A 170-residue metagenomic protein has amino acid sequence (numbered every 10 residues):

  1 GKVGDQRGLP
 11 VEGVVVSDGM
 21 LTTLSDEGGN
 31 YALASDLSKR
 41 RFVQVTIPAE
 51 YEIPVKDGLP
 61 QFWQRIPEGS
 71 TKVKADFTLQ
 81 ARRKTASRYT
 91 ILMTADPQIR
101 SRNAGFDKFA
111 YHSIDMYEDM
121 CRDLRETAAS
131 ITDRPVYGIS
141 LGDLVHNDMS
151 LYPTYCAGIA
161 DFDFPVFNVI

Functional and structural regions predicted by a protein language model:
G1-D5, G29, F77: A short, amphipathic beta-strand motif
V3-D5, S25, I66: Hydrophobic alpha-helical segments, especially N-terminal targeting/anchoring helices
R7, E50-T154: N-terminal active-site segment of His-dependent metallophosphoesterases
P10-D36: Short, acidic Ser/Thr/Gly-rich low-complexity loop/linker segments typical of extracellular and cell-surface proteins
V11-V15, R40-F42, R88: Exposed beta-strand and adjacent loop surfaces of beta-rich binding modules that mediate intermolecular recognition
T22, N30-A32, F42, P60-W63 (+1 more regions): Well-ordered beta-strand positions in beta-sheet-rich domains
L37-K56: A short, solvent-exposed beta-strand micro-motif common in secreted/extracellular proteins
N147-F167: Aromatic-lined substrate-binding rim segments of carbohydrate-active enzymes
